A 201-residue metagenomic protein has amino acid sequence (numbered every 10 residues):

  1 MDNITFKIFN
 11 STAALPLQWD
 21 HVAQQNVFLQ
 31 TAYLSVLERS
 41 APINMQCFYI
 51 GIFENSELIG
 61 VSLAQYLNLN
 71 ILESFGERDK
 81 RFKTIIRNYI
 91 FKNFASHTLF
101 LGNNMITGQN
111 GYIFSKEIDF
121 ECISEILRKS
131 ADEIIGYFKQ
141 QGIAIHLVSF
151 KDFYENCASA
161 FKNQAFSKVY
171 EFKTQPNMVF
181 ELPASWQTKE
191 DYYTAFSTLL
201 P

Functional and structural regions predicted by a protein language model:
M1-P201: N-acyltransferase acceptor-side catalytic subdomain
